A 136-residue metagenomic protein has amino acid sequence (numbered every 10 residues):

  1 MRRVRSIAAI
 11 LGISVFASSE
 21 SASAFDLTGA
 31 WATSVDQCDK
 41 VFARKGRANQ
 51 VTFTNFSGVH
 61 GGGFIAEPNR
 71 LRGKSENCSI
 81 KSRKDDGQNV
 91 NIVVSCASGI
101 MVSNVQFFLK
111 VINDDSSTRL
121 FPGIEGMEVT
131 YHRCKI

Functional and structural regions predicted by a protein language model:
M1-A8: Bacterial N-terminal signal peptides that target proteins for export
A8-A17: Bacterial N-terminal signal peptides
S19-D26: Boundary at the C-terminal end of the N-terminal hydrophobic targeting segment
L27-T28, A32-G73: Short, solvent-exposed loop/hinge segments that bridge or flank secondary-structure elements
G61-N113: Contiguous, well-ordered beta-strand patches that form the walls/edges of small beta-barrel/beta-sandwich domains
N113-S116, E125: Residue-level recognition of beta-strand termini and adjacent short loop/turns
F121-I136: Edge beta-strand at a domain terminus
